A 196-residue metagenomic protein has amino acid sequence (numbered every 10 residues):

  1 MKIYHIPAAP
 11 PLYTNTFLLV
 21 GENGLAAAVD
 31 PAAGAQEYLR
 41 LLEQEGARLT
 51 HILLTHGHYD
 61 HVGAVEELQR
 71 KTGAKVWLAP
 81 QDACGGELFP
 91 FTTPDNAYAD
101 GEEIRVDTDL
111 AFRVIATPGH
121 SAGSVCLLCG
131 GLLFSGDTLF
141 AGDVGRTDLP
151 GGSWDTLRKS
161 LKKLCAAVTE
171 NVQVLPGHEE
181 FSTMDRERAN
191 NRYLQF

Functional and structural regions predicted by a protein language model:
M1-E45, C126-G136: Conserved beta-strand hairpin/beta-sheet module of binuclear metal-dependent hydrolase folds, prominently
K2, T108-R113: Short beta-strand or tight-loop elements that sit immediately N-terminal to catalytic metal-binding acidic residues
I6, Y98, T117: Hydrophobic residues at beta-strand termini and immediately following loops that shape nucleotide-binding pockets
L12, A33-L110, R192-Y193: Active-site HxH/HxHxD metal-binding segment of metal-dependent hydrolases
L25, L49-H51, A74, G131-L132 (+1 more regions): The start of beta-strands in P-loop NTPase/AAA+ ATPase cores
A27, L53, I115-A116: Residue in the alpha/beta-hydrolase core beta-strand immediately N-terminal to the catalytic nucleophile
V29, V76-P80, S135, P176: Hydrophobic residues in well-ordered beta-strands that form the structural core
L88, T92, A111, A116 (+1 more regions): Metallo-beta-lactamase
